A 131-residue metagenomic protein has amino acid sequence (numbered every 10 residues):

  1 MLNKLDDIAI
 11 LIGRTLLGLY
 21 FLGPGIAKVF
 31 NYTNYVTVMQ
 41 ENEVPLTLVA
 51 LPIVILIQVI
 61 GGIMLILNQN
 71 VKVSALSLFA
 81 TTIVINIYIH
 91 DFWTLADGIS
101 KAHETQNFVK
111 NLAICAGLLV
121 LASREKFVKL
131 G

Functional and structural regions predicted by a protein language model:
M1-F30, L48-L56, I60, I66-G131: Extended, low-polarity transmembrane helix blocks
Y32-P45: Short juxtamembrane and helix-loop transition motifs at transmembrane-helix boundaries in membrane proteins
